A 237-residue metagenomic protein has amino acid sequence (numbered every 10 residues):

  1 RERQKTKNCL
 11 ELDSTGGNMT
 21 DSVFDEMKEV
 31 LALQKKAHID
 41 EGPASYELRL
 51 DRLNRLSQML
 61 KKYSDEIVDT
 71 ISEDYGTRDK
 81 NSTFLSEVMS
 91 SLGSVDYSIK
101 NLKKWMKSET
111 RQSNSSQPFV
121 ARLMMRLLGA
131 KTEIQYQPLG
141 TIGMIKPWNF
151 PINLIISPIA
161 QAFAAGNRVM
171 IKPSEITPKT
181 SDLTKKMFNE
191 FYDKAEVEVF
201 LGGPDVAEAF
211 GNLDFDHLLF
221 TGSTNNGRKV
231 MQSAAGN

Functional and structural regions predicted by a protein language model:
R1-R3: Intrinsically disordered, glycine-rich low-complexity segments
C9-A130: N-terminal Rossmann-like NAD(P)+-binding subdomain of aldehyde/semialdehyde dehydrogenases
R49, V95, G166, V197 (+1 more regions): Residue-level signal for inorganic ion chemistry
K62, E66, S90, F150 (+3 more regions): Short alpha-helical
D69, N153, P178-D182, E208 (+2 more regions): Alpha-helical elements of the RecA-like P-loop NTPase motor core of helicases
S115-F191, H217, N237: Conserved small-residue-rich beta-alpha loop and adjacent elements that most often cradle the phosphate/pyrophosphate
L123, T141, F191-N237: Conserved NAD(P)+-binding/catalytic subdomain of aldehyde/semialdehyde dehydrogenases
